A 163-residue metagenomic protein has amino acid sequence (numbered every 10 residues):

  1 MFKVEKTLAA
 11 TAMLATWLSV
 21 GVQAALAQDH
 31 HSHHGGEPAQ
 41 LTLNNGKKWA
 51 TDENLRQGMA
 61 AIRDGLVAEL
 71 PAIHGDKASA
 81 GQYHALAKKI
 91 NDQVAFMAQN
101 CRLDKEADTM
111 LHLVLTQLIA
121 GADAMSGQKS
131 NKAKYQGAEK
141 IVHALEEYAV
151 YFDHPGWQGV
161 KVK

Functional and structural regions predicted by a protein language model:
F2-T11: Bacterial N-terminal signal peptides that target proteins for export
T11-G21: Bacterial N-terminal signal peptides
L26-A78, W157-V160: Immediate post-signal-peptide N-terminus of mature secreted/exported proteins
K48, A72-Y83, D104, D108 (+2 more regions): Alpha-helical rod/repeat scaffolding segments in eukaryotic adaptors/tethers and long-chain four-helix cytokines
A60, D64, H84, K88-A95 (+3 more regions): Solvent-exposed, polar/charged alpha-helical surfaces in well-ordered, non-transmembrane soluble domains, broadly
Q93-H112: Short, solvent-exposed, charged loop/turn and helix-capping segments that join or cap alpha-helices on peripheral
N100, L111-K163: Helix-rich interaction surfaces within compact, conserved domain-sized segments that mediate assembly or partner
